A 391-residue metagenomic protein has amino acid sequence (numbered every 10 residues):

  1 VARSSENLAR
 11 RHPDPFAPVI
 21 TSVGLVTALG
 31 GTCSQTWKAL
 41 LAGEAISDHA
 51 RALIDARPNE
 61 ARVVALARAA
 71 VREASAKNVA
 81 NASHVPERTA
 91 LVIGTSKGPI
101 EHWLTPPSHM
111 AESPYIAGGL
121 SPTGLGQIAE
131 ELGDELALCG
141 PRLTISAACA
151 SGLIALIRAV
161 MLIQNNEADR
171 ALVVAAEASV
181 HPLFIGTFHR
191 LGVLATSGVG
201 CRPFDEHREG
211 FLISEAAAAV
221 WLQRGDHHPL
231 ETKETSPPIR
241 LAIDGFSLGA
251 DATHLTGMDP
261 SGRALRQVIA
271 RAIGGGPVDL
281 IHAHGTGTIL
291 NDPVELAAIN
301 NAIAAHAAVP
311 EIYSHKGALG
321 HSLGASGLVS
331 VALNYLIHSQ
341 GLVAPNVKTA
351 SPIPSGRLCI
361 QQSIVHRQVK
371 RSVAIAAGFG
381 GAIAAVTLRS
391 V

Functional and structural regions predicted by a protein language model:
V1-R142, M161-Q164, G186-L212, A218-V220 (+2 more regions): Conserved "HGTGT" condensation-loop signature of ketosynthase/thiolase-family condensing enzymes that catalyze
T95, A175-A176: Short secondary-structure boundary segments
P141-A147, D169-A175: A short, small-residue-rich loop immediately preceding and capping a beta-strand
A148, A178, M258: Positions that flank functional sites
G152: Short conserved active-site loop signatures built around small residues
A155: Active-site histidine-anchored catalytic micro-motif
R158: Internal active-site segments that recognize and position negatively charged phosphoryl groups and nucleotide moieties
A178-H181, G320: Short gly/pro/ser/thr-enriched loop/turn and capping motifs at secondary-structure boundaries
